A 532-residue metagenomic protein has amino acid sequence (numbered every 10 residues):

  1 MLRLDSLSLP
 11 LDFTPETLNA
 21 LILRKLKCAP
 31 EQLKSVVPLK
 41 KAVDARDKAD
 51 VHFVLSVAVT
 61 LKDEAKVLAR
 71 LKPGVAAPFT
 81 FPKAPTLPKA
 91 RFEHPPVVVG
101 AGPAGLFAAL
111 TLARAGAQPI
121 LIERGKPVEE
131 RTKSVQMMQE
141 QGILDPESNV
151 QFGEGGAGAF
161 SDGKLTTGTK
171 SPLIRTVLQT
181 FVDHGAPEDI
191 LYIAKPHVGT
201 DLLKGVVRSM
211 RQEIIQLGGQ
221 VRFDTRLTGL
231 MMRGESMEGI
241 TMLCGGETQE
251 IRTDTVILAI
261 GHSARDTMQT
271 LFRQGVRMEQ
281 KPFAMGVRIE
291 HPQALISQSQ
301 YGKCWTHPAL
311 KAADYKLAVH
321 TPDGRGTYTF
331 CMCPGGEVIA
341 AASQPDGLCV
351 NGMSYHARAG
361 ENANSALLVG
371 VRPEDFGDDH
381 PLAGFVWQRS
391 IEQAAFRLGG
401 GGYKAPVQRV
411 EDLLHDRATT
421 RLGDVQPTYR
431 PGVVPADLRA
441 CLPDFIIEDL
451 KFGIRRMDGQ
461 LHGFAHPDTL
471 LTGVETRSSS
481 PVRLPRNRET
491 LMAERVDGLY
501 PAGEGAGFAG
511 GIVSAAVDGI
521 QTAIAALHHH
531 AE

Functional and structural regions predicted by a protein language model:
M1-V51, V57-E532: Residues forming the flavin
